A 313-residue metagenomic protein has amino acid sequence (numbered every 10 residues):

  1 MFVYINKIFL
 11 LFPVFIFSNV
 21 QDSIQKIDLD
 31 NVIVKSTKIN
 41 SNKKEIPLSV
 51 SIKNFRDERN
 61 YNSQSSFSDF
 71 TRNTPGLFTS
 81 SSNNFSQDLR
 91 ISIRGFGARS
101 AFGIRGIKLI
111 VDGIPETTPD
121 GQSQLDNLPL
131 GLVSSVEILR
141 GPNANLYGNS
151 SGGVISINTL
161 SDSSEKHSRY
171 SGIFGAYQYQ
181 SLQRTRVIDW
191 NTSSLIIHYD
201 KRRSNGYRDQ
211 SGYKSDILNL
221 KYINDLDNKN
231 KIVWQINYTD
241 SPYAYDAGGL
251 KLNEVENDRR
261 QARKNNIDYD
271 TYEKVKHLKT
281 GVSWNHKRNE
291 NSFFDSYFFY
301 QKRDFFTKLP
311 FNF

Functional and structural regions predicted by a protein language model:
N31, S134-S135, G153-V154, T159-F174 (+2 more regions): Transmembrane beta-strand segments of Gram-negative outer membrane beta-barrel proteins
N31-Y61, D88-S92, I107: N-terminal periplasmic "start-of-domain" segments of outer-membrane beta-barrel proteins
F67-F70, R90-R94, I107-V111, Q124-D126 (+3 more regions): N-terminal periplasmic accessory domains that precede and gate Gram-negative outer-membrane beta-barrel machines
S68-I114, S283: Extracytoplasmic beta-strand/coil segments of soluble accessory domains associated with Gram-negative outer-membrane
T79, G106-I107, I114-R140: Short acidic/polar hinge/loop motifs at secondary-structure boundaries that mediate gating or recognition
P119, I138-L139, K166-R169, K201-G206 (+3 more regions): Extracytoplasmic loops and strand-loop junctions of Gram-negative outer membrane beta-barrel proteins
F174-R203, R208-D246, T271-N289: Transmembrane beta-barrel wall of Gram-negative outer-membrane proteins
Q183, R208-K214, Y245-L252, Y297 (+1 more regions): Outer-membrane beta-barrel translocator domains and adjoining extracellular loop/strand segments of Gram-negative
